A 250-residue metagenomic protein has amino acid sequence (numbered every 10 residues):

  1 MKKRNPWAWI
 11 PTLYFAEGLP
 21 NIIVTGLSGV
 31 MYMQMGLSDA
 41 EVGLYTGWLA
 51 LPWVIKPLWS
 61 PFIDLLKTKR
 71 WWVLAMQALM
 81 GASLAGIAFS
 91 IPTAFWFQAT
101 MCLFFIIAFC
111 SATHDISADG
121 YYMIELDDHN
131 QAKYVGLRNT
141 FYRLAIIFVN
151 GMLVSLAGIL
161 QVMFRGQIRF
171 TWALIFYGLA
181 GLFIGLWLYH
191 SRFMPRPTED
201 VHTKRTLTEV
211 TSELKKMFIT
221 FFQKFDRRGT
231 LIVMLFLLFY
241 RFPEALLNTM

Functional and structural regions predicted by a protein language model:
M1-R4, I91, F95-A99, T113-H114 (+1 more regions): Intracellular loop-helix junctions on the cytosolic face of multi-pass helical membrane proteins
M1-W53, G229-M250: Helix-loop boundary and gating motifs at the non-cytosolic
F15, G43-L51, A78, F105 (+3 more regions): Transmembrane alpha-helical cores of Major Facilitator Superfamily
N21, I106-A118: Core transmembrane helices of Major Facilitator Superfamily
G29, M33, I63, Y122-D127: Helix-terminus/helix-capping segments at the ends of transmembrane helices and short amphipathic helices
V54-T68: Helix-to-loop junctions at the C-terminal end of transmembrane segments in multipass secondary transporters
V73-W96: C-terminal ends and interior cores of transmembrane alpha-helices in multi-pass membrane transporters/permeases
Q77, G81-L84, L103-F104, A180-W187: A generic transmembrane-helix signature of 12-TM secondary carrier transporters
